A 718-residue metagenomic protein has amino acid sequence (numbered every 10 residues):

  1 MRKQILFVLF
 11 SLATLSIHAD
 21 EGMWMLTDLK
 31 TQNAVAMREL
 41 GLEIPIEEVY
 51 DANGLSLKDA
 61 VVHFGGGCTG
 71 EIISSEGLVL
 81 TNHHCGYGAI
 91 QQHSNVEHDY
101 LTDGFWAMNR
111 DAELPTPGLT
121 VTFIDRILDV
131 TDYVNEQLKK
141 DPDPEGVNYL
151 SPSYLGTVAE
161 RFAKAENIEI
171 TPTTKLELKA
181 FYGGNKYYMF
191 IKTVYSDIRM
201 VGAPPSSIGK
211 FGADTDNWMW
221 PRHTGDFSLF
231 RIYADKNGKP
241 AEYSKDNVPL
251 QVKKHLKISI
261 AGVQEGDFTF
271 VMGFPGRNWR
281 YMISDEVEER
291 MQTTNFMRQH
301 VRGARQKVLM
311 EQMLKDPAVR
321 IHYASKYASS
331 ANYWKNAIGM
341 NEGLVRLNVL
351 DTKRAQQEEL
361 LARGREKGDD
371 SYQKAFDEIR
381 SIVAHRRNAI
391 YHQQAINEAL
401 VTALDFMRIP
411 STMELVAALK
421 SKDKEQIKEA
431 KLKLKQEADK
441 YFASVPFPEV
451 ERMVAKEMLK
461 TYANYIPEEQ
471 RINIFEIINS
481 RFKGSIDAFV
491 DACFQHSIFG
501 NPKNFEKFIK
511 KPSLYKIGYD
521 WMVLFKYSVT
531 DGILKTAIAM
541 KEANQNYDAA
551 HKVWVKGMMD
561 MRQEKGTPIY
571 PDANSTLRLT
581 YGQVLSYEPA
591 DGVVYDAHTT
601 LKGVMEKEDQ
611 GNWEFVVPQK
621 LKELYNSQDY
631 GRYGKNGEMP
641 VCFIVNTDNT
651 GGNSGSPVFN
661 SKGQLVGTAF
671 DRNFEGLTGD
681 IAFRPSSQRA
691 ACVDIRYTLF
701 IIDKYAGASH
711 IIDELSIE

Functional and structural regions predicted by a protein language model:
R2, S16-E718: Terminal presequence/propeptide segments associated with secretion/organelle targeting and zymogen/polyprotein
Q4-A13: Sec-dependent N-terminal signal peptides
